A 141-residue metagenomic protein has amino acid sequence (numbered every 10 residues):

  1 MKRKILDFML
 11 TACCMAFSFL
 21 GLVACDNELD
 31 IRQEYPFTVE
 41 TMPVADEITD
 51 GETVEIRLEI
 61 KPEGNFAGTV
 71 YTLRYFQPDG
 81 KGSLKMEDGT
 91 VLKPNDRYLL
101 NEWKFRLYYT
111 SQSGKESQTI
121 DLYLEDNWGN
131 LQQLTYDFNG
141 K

Functional and structural regions predicted by a protein language model:
K2, Q33-K141: First exposed extracellular module after export/assembly in secreted or surface-exposed proteins
K2-D7, M15-A45: Bacterial Sec-dependent N-terminal signal peptides
A12: Acidic, metal-dependent phosphodiester-chemistry machinery of nucleic-acid enzymes
